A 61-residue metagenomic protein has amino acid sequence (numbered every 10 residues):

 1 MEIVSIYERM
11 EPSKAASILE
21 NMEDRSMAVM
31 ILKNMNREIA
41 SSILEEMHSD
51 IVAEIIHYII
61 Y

Functional and structural regions predicted by a protein language model:
M1-Y61: Hydrophobic packing positions in regular secondary-structure scaffolds
